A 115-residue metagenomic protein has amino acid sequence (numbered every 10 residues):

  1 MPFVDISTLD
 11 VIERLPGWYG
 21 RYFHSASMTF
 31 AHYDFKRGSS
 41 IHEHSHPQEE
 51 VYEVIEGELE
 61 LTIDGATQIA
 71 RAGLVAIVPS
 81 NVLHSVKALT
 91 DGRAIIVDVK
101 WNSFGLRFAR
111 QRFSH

Functional and structural regions predicted by a protein language model:
M1-S27, R107-H115: A short, N-terminal "cap"/entry segment at the start of jelly-roll beta-barrel domains of the cupin/DSBH fold
P16, T29-H46: Conserved short histidine dyad/triad with adjacent acidic residue
T29, V51, E58-E60, T67 (+2 more regions): Structural motif
D34-K36, S45-L61: Short, conserved beta-strand element in jelly-roll/cupin
I55-E56, R71-A72, T90: A cytosolic small-molecule/anion-sensing beta-strand core signal
G65-S80: Short acidic-glycine-tyrosine-enriched beta hairpin
S80-F104: Ligand-binding loop in jelly-roll beta-barrel domains
